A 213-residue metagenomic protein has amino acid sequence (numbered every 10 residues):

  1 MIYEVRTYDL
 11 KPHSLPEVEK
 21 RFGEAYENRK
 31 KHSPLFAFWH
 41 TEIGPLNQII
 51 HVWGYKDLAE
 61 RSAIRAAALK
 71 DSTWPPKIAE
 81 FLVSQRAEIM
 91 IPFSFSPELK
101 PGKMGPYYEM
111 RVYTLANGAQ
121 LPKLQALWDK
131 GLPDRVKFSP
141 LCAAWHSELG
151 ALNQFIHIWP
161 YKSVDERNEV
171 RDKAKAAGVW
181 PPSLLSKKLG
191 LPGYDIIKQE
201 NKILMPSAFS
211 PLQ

Functional and structural regions predicted by a protein language model:
M1-L58, S139-P140: The feature marks the first
I2-R6, V18-E19, R29, I49-Y55 (+5 more regions): Short, structured motif recognition centered on aromatic/hydrophobic residues
P12, G54-E60, N117-Q120, P160-E166: Helix N-cap motif at beta-to-alpha junctions
S14-L35, A67-L69, T73, A119-A143 (+2 more regions): Short amphipathic alpha-helical segments
F36-I50, S72-Y107, F138-I156, K162 (+1 more regions): Glycine-rich beta-strand-turn "strand-cap" elements at beta-sheet edges
D57, A66, S163, D172 (+2 more regions): Beta-rich carbohydrate-recognition and catalytic domains
R65, Q154-I158, R171: Intrinsic low-complexity tandem-repeat regions in disordered proteins
L149, N168-R171: Intrinsically disordered, low-complexity segments enriched in Gly and acidic/Ser/Thr residues that form flexible
